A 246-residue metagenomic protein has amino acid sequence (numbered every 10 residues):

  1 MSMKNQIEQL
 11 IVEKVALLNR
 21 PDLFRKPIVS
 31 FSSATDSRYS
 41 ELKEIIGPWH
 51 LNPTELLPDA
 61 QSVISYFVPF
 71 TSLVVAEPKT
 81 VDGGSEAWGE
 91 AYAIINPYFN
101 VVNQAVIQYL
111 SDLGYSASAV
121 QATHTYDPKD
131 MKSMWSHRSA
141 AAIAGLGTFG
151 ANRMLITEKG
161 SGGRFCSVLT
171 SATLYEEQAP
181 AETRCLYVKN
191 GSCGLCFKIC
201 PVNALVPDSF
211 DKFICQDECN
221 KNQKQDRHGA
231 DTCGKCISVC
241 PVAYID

Functional and structural regions predicted by a protein language model:
M1-A91: Non-catalytic, usually N-terminal nucleic-acid engagement modules in DNA/RNA processing proteins
G47, G84-D246: Catalytic cores of enzyme domains
